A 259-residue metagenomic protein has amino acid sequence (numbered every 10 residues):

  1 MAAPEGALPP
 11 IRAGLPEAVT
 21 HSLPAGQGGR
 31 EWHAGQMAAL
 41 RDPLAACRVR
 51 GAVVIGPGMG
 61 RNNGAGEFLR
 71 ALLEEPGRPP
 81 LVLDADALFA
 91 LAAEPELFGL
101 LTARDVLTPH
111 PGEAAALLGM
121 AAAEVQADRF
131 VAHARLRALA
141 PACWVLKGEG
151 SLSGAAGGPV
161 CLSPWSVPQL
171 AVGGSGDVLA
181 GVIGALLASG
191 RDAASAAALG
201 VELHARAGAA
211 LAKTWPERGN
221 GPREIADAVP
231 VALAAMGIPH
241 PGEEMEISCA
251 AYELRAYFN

Functional and structural regions predicted by a protein language model:
M1, Q126-L139, L162-L187, A193: Gly/Ser/Thr-rich active-site loops/lids in small-molecule metabolic enzymes that frequently grip phosphoryl groups
M1, R30, G58-M59, G173 (+3 more regions): Hydrophobic alpha-helical scaffolding
M1-E5, N63, G219, R223: Conserved structured core elements
P4-W165, A234-N259: Glycine-rich phosphate/dinucleotide-binding loop and adjoining beta-alpha-beta core of small-molecule
G58-N62, G150, S175-L179, I183 (+1 more regions): Gly/Ser/Thr-rich beta-alpha loop segments that engage phosphate groups in nucleotides
L69-L72, A90, P168, A188-S189 (+2 more regions): A structural preference for long, well-packed, hydrophobic secondary-structure segments
R78, A123, D177, G184 (+3 more regions): Short, well-ordered loop/turn and helix-capping segments at boundaries between secondary-structure elements and domains
G181-P230: Conserved post-catalytic alpha-helical subdomain immediately downstream of the catalytic base and nucleotide-binding
